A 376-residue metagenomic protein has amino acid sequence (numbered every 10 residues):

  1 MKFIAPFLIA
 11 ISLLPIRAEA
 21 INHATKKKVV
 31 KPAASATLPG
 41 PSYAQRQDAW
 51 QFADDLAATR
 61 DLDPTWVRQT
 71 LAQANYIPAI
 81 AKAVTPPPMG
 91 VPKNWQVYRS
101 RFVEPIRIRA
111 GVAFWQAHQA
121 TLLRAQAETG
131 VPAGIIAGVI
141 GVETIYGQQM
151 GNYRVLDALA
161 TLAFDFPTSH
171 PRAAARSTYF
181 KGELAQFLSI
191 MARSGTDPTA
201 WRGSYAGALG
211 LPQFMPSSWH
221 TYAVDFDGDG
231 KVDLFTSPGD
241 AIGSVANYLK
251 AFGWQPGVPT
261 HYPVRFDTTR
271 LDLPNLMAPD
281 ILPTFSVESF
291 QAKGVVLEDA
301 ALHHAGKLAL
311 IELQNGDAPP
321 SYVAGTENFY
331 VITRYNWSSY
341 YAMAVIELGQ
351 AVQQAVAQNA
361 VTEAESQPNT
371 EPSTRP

Functional and structural regions predicted by a protein language model:
A5-P15: Bacterial N-terminal signal peptides
I16-A20: Sec/Tat signal peptide C-region and signal peptidase I cleavage site
I21-A117, L123-Q126: An acidic, Gly/Ser/Thr/Pro-rich helix-cap/linker signature
T59, D267-P376: C-terminal soluble interaction/assembly domains
R60-L62, A127-G134, V352, P376: Short, solvent-exposed loop/edge-beta patches enriched in aromatic
D63-V91, I140-T144, Y153-T161, P263-L271: Acidic helix-start/capping segments at beta-turn-to-alpha-helix junctions
P92-S244, K250: Acidic/His-rich structured neighborhood in mature extracellular/periplasmic domains
S194, P198-L308, G316: Flexible, glycine-rich surface segments
